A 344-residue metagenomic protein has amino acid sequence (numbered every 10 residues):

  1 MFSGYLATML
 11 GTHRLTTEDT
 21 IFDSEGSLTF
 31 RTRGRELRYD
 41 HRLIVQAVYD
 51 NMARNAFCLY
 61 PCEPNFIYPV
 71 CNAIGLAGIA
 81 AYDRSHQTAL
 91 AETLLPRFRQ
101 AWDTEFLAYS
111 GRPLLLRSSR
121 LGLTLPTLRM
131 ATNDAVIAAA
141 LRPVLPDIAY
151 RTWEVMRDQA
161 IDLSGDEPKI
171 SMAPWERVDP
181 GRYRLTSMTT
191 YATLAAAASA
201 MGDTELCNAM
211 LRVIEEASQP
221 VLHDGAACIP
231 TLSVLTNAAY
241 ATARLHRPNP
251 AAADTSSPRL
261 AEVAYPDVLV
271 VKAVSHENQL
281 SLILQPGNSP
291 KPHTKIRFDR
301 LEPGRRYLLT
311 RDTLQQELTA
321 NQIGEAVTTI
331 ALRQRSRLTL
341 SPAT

Functional and structural regions predicted by a protein language model:
M1, T29-L43, A47, R54-T186: Extended ligand-binding clefts on enzyme/binding-domain cores
M1-T32, R42-Q46: Long, mid-chain structured domain cores
M9, N51, G78-I79, E105 (+2 more regions): Generic structural signal for bulky hydrophobic/aromatic residues embedded in well-ordered secondary structure
T12, T16-T20, E25, N133-R306 (+3 more regions): Terminal, non-catalytic domain-edge segments
T310-T328: Solvent-exposed beta-strand/loop surfaces of large extracellular or lumenal domains
